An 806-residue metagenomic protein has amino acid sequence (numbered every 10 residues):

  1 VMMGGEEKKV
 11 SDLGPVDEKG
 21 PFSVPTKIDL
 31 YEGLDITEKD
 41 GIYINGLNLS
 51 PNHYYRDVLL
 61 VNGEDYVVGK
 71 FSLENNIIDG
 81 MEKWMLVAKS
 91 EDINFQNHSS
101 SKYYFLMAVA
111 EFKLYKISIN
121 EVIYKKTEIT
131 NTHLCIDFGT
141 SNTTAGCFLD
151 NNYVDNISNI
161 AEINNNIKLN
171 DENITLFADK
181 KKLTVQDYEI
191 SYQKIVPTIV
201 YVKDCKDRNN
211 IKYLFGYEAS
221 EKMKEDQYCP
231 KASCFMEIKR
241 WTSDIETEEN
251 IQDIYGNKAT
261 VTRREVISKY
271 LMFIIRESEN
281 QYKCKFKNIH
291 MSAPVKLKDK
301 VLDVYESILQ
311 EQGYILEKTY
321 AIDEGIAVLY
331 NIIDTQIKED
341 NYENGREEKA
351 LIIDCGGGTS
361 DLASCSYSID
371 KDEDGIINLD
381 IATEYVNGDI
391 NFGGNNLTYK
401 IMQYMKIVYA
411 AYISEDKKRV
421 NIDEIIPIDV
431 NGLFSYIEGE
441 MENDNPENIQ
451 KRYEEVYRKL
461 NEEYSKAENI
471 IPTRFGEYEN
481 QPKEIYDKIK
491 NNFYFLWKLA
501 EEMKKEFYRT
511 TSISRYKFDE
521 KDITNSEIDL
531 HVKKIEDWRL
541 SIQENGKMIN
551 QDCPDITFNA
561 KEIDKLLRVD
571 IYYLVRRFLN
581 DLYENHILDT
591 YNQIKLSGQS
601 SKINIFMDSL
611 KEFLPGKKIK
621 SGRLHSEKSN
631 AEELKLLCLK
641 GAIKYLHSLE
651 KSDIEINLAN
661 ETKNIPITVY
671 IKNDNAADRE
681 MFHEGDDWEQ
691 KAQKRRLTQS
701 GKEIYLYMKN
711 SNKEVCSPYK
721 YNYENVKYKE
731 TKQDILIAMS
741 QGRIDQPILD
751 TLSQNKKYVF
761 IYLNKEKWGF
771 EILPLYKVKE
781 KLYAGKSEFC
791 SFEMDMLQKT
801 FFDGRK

Functional and structural regions predicted by a protein language model:
V1-I93, N164-I289, A293, D303 (+6 more regions): Phosphate-binding loop and its immediate beta->loop->alpha context in nucleotide/phosphate-handling enzymes
V1-M3, I123-D155, P230-S233, K239 (+2 more regions): Gly/Thr-rich phosphate-binding beta-strand-loop-beta motif of the actin/hexokinase/Hsp70
K9-D29, D35-P51, R56-F105, I413-M441 (+1 more regions): Acidic, glycine/GT-rich loop-and beta-edge segments that sit at the periphery of enzyme/chaperone cores
L106-I129, Y320-I353, L637-D653: Conserved phosphate-binding catalytic cores of ATP/NTP-utilizing and phosphoryl-transfer enzymes
N151-Q193, E343, D372-N387, R623-E627: Flexible phosphate/Mg2+-sensing switch loops adjacent to catalytic phosphate-binding sites
P230-C234, A259-I274, K298-L302, A321-G325 (+6 more regions): Phosphate/oxyanion-binding active-site loops and adjacent basic polyanion-contact surfaces
S278-K285, V295, V301, Y305-E347 (+1 more regions): Hydrophobic, small-residue-rich alpha-helical packing segments that form membrane-like cores
T398-Q403, I407, I449-N657, K694-Q699 (+1 more regions): Helical "lid/coupling" subdomains associated with nucleotide-phosphate turnover
